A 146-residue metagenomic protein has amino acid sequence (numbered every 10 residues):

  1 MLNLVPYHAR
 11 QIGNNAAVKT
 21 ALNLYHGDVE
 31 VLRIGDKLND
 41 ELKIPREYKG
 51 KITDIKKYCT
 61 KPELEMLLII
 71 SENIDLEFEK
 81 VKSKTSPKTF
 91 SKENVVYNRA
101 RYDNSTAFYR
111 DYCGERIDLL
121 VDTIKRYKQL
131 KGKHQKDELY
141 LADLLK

Functional and structural regions predicted by a protein language model:
N3, N15-L32, K37-K146: C-terminal accessory helical subdomains adjacent to catalytic cores in phosphodiester- and nucleotide-handling enzymes
Y7-R10, V18: Conserved helicase/translocase motor-coupling segment
